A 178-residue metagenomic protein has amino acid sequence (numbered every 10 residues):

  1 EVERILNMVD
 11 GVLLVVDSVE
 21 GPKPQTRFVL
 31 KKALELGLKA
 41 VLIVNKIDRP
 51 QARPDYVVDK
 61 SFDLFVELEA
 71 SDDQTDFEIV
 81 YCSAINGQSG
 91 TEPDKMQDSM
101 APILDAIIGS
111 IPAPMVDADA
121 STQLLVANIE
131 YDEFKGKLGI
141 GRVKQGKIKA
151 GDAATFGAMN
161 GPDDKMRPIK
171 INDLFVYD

Functional and structural regions predicted by a protein language model:
E1-D178: Structural and coupling elements of P-loop NTPases
